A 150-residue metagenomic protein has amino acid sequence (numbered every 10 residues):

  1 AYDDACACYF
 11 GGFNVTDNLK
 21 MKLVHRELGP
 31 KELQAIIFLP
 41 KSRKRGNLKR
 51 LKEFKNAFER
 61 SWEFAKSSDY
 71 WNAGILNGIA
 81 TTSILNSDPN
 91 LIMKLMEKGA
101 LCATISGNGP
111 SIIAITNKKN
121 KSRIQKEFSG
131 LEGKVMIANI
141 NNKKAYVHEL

Functional and structural regions predicted by a protein language model:
A1-K98, I115-L150: ATP-dependent small-molecule kinase catalytic core of the GHMP/sugar-kinase superfamily and closely related
A103-S106: Short beta-strand
N108-T116: Short cationic amphipathic helices and targeting signals
